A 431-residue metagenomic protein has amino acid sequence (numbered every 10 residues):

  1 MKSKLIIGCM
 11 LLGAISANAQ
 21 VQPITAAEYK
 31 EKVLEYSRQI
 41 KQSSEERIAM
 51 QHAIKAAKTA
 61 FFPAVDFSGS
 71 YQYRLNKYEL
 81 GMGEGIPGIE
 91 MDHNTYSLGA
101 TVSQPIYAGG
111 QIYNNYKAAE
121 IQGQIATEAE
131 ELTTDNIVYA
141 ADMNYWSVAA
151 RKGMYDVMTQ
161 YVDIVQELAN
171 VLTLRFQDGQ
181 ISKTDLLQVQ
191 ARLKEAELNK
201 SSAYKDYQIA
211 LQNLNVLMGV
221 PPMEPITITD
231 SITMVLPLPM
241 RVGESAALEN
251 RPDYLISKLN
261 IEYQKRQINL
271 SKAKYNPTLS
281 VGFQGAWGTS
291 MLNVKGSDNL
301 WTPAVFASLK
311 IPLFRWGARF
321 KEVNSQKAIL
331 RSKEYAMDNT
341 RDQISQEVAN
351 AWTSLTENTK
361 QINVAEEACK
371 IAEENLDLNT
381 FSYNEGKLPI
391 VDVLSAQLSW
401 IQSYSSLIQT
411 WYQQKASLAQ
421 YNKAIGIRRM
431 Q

Functional and structural regions predicted by a protein language model:
I6, A27, L75, S406-Q431: Acidic, low-complexity, intrinsically disordered peripheral segments
C9, A19-D66, S70, P222-E262 (+4 more regions): Bacterial Sec-pathway N-terminal export signals of envelope proteins
I24, E28, H52, N136-L248 (+3 more regions): Periplasmic alpha-helical coiled-coil/stalk elements that build and connect Gram-negative outer-membrane
K41, A64-E84, D92, S103-L132 (+5 more regions): Small/polar (Gly/Ser/Thr/Ala-rich) solvent-exposed segments that form structured loops/beta-strands/short helices used
Q42-A57, T133, I137-D156, L174 (+4 more regions): Amphipathic alpha-helical coiled-coil segments
Y71, A100-Q104, L214, A307-I311 (+1 more regions): Residues on the lipid-exposed face of transmembrane beta-strands in outer-membrane beta-barrel proteins
Y96-A100, G243, P303-L309: Hydrophobic, lipid-facing positions within transmembrane beta-strands of outer-membrane proteins
